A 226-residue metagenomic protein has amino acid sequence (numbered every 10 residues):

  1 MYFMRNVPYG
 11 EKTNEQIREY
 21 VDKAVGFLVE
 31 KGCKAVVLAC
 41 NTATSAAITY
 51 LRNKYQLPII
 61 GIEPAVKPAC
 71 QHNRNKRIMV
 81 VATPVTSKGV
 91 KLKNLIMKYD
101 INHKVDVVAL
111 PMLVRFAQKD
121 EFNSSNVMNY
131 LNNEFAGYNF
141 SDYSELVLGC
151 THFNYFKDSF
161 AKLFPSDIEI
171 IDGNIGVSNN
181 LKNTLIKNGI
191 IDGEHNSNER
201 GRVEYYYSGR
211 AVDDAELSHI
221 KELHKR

Functional and structural regions predicted by a protein language model:
M1-R226: Non-catalytic structural scaffold of enzyme domains
